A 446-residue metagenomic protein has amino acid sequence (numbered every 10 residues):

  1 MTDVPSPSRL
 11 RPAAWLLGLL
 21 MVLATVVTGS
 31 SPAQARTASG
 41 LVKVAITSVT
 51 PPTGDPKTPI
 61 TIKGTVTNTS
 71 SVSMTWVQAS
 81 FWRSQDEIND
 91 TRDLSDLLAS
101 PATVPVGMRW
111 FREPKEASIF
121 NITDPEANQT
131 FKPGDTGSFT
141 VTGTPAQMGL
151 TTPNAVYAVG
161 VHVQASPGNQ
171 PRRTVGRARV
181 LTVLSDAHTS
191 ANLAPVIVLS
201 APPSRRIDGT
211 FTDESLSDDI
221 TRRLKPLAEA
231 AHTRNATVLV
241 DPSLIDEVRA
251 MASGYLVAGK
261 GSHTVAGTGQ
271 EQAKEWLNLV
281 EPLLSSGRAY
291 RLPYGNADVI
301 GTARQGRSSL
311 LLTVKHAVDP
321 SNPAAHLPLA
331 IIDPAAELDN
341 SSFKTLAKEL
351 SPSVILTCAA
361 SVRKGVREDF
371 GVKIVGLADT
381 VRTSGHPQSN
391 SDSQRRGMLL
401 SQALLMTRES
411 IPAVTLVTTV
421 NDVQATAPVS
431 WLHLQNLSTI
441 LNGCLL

Functional and structural regions predicted by a protein language model:
T2-A35: Secretory targeting and sorting signals
A35-D55: Low-complexity, acidic Ser/Thr/Pro/Gly-rich terminal tails and inter-domain linkers that flank the onset of structured
T65-S71: Asparagine-centered strand-capping/turn motif at beta-strand->loop junctions
W82-R109, G168: Short aromatic-acidic-glycine turn motif
Q147-V159: Short glycine/proline/serine/threonine-rich loop/turn segments at secondary-structure transition edges
G176-E281: Active-site beta->alpha N-cap acidic-glycine motif
E229-A231, A236, H316-L446: Catalytic grooves of carbohydrate-active enzymes
H232-A336, S341-S342, L350: Metal-dependent polysaccharide deacetylase catalytic core of the NodB/CE4 family, i.e., the active-site-bearing domain
